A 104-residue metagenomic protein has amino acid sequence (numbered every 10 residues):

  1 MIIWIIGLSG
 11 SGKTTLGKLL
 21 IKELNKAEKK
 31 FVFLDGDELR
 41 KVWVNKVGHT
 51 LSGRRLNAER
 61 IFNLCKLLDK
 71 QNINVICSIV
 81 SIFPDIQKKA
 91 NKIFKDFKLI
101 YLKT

Functional and structural regions predicted by a protein language model:
I3-I5: Hydrophobic anchor at the beta1->P-loop junction of P-loop NTPases
S11-K66: Conserved substrate/cofactor phosphate-moiety recognition/catalytic segment in nucleotide-dependent phosphotransferases
K30-V32, N74, K98: Structural signature of beta-strand start/N-cap positions in the alpha/beta core of ABC transporter nucleotide-binding
E38-R40, S81-P84, T104: Conserved nucleotide-binding/hydrolysis micro-motifs of P-loop NTPases
N57-Q87: Charged, well-structured alpha/beta interaction segments
I76-I79, I93-T104: Conserved phosphate-donor/acceptor-positioning beta-strand/loop module used by diverse small-molecule
K88-K92: Conserved catalytic/switch belt of AAA+ P-loop NTPases
